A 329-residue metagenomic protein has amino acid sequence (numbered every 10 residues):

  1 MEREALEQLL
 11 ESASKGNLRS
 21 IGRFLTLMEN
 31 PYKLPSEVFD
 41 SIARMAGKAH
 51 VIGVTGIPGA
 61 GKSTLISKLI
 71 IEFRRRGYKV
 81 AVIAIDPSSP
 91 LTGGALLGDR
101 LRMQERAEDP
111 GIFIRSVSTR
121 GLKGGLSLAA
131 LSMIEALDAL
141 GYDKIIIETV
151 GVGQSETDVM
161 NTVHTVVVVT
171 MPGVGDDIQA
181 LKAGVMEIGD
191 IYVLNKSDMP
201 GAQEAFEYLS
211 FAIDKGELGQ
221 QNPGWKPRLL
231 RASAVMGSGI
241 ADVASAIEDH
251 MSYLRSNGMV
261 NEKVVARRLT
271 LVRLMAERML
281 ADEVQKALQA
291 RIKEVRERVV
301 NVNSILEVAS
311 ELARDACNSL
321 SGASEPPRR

Functional and structural regions predicted by a protein language model:
M1-R44, S252, G258, K293-R296 (+1 more regions): Non-catalytic terminal/linker segments enriched in charged/polar, low-complexity residues
E4-A60, I66-S155, M160-V169, G173-D177: Nucleotide-state-sensitive switch-loop elements of NTP-binding domains
E7-K15, V54, G77, E217 (+5 more regions): Expand to "…catalyze enediolate/carbanion chemistry for C-C bond making/breaking, isomerization, decarboxylation
L96, M133, D158, T162 (+5 more regions): Alpha-helical scaffold elements adjacent to nucleotide-binding pockets in ATP/GTP-utilizing enzyme cores
K144, T165, D190-I191, R228: Well-ordered beta-strand positions
V159, P172-P200: Flexible active-site lid/hinge loop adjacent to a nucleotide/diphosphate and Mg2+-phosphate binding pocket
I191, S197-Y253: Canonical P-loop GTPase G-domain recognition
R231, D242-C317: Long, well-ordered amphipathic alpha-helical subdomains in the mid-to-C-terminal portions of large enzyme subunits
